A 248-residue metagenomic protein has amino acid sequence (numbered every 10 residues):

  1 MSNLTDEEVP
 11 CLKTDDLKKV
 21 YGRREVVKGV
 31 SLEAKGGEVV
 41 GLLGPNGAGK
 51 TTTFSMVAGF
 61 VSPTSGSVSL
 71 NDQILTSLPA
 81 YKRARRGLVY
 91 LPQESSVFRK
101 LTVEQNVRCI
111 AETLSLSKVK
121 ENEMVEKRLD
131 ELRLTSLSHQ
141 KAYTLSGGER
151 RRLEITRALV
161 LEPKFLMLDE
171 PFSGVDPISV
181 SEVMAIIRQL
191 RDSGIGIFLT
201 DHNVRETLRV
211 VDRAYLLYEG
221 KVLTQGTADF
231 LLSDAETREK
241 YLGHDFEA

Functional and structural regions predicted by a protein language model:
L43-P45: The feature captures the beta-strand-to-loop junction immediately N-terminal to the Walker
I74-V89, E94, K118-N122, L231-A235: ABC ATPase NBD coupling module
R108, V119-L137, A185-R188: Conserved ABC ATPase "signature" region
K141-L145, E149: Conserved ABC ATPase signature
E162: Conserved catalytic motifs of ABC-family nucleotide-binding domains
L166-E170: Catalytic Walker B motif of ABC-type/P-loop ATPase nucleotide-binding domains
